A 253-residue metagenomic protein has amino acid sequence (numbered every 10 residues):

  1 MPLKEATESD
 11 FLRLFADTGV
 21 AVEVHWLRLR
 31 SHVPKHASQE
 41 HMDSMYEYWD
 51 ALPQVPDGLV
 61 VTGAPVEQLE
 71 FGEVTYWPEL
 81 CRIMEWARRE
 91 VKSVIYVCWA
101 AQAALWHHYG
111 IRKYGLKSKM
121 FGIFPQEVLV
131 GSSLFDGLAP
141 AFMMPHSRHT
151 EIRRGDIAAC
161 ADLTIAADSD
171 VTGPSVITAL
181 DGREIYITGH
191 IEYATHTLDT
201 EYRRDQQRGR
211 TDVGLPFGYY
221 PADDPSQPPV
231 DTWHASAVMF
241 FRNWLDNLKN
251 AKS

Functional and structural regions predicted by a protein language model:
M1-L29, V55, I123, E127-S253: Amide-donor transfer/coupling interface in amidating biosynthetic enzymes
K4-E5, P34-K35, E67-E70, A103-W106 (+2 more regions): Short catalytic/ligand-binding loop motif for oxyanion handling, primarily in non-cytosolic enzymes, centered on
R28-V33, A100-A101: Short beta-alpha junction loops
V33-D43, G115, V128: His/Asp/Glu-rich metal-coordinating catalytic cores of metallo-dependent phosphodiesterases/hydrolases acting on
A37-V55: Glycine-rich, highly charged phosphate/nucleotide-binding loops
S44-M45, Y76, L80, D170: Amphipathic coiled-coil/heptad-repeat helices and related helical stalk/stem segments that mediate oligomerization
V61-L129: Cysteine-nucleophile active-site neighborhood
